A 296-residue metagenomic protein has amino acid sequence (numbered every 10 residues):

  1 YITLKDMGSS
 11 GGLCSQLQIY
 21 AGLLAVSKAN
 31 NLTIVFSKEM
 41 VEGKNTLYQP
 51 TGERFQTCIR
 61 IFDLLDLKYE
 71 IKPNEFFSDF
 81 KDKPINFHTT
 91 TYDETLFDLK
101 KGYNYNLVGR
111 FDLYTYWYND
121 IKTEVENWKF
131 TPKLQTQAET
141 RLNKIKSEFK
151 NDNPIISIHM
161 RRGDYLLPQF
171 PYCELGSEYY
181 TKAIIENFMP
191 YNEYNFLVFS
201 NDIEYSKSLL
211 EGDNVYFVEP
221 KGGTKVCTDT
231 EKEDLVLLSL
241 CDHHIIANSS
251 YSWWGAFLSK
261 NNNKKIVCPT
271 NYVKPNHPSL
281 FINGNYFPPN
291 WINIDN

Functional and structural regions predicted by a protein language model:
Y1-M7, T33-F36, Y105-L107, N153-D164 (+2 more regions): Short hydrophobic beta-strand segments
G8-Q18: A short, glycine/small-residue-rich beta-strand->loop->alpha-helix junction that serves as a flexible
S9-G11, E39-K44, F111-Y114, R161-Y165 (+5 more regions): Short, solvent-exposed loop/turn segments at secondary-structure junctions
L13, M189-H277: Donor-binding and catalytic core of enzymes assembling or modifying cell-surface/extracellular glycoconjugates
Q16-K28, Y180-I184, F188: Histidine-anchored nucleotide/phosphate-binding helix
N31-L32, K264: Short glycine/serine/threonine/alanine-rich loop segments
K44-E193: Secretory-pathway luminal glycosyltransferase catalytic domains
K274-N296: Leloir-type glycosyltransferase catalytic cores
